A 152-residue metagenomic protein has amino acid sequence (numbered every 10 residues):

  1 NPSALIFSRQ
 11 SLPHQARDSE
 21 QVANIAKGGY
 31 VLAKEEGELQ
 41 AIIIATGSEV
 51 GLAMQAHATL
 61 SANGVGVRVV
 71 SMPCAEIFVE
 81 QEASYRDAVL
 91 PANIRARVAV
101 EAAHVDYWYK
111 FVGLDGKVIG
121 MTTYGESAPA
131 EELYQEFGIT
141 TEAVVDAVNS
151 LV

Functional and structural regions predicted by a protein language model:
N1-V152: Thiamine diphosphate
